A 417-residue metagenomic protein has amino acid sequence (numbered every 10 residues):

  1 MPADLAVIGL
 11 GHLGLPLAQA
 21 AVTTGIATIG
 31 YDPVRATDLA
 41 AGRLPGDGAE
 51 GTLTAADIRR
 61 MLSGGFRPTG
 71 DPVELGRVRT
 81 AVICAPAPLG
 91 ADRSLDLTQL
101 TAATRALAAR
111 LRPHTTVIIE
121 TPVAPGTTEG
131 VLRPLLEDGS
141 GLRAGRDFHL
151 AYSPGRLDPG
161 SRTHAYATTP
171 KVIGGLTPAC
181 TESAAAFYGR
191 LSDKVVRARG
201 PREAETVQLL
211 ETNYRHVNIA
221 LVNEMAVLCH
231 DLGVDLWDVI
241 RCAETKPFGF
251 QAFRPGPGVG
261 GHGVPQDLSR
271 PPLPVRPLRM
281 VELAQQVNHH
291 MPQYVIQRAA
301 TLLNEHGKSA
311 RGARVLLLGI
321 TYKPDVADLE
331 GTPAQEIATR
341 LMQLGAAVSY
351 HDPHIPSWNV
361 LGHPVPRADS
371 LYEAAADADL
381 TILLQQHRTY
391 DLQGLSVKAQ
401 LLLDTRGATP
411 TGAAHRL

Functional and structural regions predicted by a protein language model:
M1-L417: Structural/interface elements that position substrates and couple domains in central-metabolism enzymes
